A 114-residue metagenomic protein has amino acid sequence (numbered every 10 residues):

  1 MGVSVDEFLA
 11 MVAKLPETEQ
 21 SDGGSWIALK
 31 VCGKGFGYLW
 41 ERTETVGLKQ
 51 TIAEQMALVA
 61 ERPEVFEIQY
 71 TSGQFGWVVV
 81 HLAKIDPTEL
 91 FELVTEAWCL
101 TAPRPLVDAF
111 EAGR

Functional and structural regions predicted by a protein language model:
M1-R114: Charge-dense, helix-prone N-terminal extensions
